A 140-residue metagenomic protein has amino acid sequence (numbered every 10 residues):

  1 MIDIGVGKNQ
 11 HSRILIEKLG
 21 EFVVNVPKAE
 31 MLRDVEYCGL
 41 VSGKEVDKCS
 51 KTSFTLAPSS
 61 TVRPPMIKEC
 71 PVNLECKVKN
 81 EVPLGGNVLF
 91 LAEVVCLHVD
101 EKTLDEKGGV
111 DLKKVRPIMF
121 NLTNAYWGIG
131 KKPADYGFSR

Functional and structural regions predicted by a protein language model:
M1-R140: Basic, polyanion-binding surface patches
